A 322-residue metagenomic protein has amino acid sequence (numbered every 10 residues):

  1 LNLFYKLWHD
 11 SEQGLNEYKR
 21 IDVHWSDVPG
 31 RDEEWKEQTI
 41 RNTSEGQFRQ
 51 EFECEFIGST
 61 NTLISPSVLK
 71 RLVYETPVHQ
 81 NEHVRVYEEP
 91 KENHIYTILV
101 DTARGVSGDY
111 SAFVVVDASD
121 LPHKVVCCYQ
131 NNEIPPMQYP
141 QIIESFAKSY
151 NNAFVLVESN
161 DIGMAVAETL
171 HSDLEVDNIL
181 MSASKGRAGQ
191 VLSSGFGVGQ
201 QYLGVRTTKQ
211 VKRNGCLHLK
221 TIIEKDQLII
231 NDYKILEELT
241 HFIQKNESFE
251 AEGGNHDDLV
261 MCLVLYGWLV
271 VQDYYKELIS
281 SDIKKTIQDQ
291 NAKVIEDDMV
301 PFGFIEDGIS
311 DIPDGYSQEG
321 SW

Functional and structural regions predicted by a protein language model:
L1-T43, V166-H171, I179: ASCE P-loop NTPase helicase motor core
N2-L3, S119-S248, M299-W322: Mg2+-dependent endonuclease catalytic cores in nucleic-acid-processing enzymes, primarily RNase H-like
L7-E17, E88-E89, S119-D120, G195-G197: Short, conserved catalytic or adaptor-binding loops enriched in Gly and charged residues
D22-T102: ATPase catalytic-site recognition across NTP-hydrolyzing enzymes
N93, V106-A112, P122: Short, flexible loop/turn motifs enriched in small residues
V114-V116: Conserved hydrophobic/aromatic positions in well-ordered beta-strands
N246-F249, L259-Y266: Amphipathic alpha-helical interaction/assembly segments
L265-W322: Acidic two-metal-ion nuclease catalytic site recognized across multiple nuclease folds, prominently DnaQ/RNase D-T
